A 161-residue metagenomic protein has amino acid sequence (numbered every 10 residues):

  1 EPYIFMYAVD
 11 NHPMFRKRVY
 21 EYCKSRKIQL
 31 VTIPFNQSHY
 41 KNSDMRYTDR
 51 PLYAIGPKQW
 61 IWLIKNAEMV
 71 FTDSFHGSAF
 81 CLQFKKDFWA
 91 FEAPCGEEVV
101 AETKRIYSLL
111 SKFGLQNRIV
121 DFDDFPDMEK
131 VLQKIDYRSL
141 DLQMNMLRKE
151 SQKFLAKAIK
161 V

Functional and structural regions predicted by a protein language model:
E1-V161: Active-site anion-handling motifs in enzyme catalytic cores
